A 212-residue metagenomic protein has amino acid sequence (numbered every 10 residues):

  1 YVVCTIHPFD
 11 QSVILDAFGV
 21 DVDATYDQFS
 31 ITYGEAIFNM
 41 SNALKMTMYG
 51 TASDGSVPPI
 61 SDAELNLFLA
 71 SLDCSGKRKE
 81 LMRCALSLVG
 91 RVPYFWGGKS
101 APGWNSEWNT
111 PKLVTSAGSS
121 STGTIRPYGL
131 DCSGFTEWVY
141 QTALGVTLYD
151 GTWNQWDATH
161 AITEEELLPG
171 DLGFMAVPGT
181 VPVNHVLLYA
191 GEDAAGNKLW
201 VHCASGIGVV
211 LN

Functional and structural regions predicted by a protein language model:
Y1-L72: Membrane-proximal envelope biogenesis segments
Y1-V3, I14, A85, Y94 (+2 more regions): Generic hydrophobic, helix-prone segments enriched in Leu/Val/Ile
Q11, C132, Q155-A158: Short linear motifs in intrinsically disordered/low-complexity regions
A17, T32, M48, S53 (+5 more regions): Intrinsically disordered, low-complexity segments enriched in small/polar residues
D23, F38, D54, P59 (+4 more regions): Intrinsically disordered, low-complexity, compositionally biased regions/tails
N42-S133, Q141-A143: N-terminal capping segments
E137, Q141-L211: ...with weaker cross-activation on analogous glycine-rich loops/strands in unrelated enzymes
